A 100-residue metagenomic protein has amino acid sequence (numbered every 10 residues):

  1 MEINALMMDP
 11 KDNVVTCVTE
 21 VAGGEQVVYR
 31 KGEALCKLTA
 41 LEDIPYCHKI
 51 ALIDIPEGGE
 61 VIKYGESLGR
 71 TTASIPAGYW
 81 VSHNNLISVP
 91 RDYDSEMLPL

Functional and structural regions predicted by a protein language model:
E2-L100: N-terminal small-residue-enriched
